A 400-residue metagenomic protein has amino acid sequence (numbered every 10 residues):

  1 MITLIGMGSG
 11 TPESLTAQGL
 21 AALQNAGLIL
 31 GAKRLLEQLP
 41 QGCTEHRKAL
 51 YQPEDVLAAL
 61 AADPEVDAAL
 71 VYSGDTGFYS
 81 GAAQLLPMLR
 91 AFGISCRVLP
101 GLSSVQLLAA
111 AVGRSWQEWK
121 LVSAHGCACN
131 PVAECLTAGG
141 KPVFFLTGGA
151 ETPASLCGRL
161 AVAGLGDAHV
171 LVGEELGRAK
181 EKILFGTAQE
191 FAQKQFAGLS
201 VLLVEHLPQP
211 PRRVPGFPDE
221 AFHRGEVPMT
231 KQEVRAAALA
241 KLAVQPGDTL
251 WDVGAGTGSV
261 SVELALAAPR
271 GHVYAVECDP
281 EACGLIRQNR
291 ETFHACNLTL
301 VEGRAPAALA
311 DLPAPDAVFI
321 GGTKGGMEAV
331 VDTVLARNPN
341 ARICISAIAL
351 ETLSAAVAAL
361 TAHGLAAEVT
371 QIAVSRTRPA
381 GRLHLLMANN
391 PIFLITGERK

Functional and structural regions predicted by a protein language model:
M1-L102, Q106, R270-V273, E277-D279 (+1 more regions): Class I S-adenosyl-L-methionine
I2-G6, A17, L50, D67-A68 (+2 more regions): A contiguous loop/helix-start segment that scaffolds small-molecule binding in enzyme catalytic cores
T11, G74-G139, P306, H363-M387 (+1 more regions): Class I SAM-dependent methyltransferase SAM-binding "motif I" and its flanking Rossmann-like core
G177, F185, Q189-L199, T352-L353 (+1 more regions): Active-site capping/gating segments
G247-G256: Conserved class I S-adenosyl-L-methionine
T257-P269: Conserved SAM-binding loop of SAM-dependent methyltransferases across substrates and taxa, primarily the Class I
L266-V273, R337-P339: Conserved S-adenosyl-L-methionine
V276-P315: S-adenosyl-L-methionine
